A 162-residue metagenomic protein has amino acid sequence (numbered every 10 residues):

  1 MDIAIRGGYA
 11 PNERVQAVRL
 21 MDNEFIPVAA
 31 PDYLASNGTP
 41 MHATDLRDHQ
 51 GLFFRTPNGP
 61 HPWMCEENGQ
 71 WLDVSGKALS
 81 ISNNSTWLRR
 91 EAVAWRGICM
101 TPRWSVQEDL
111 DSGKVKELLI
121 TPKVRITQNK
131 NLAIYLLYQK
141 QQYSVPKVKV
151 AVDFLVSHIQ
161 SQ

Functional and structural regions predicted by a protein language model:
M1, D111-K114, K130-N131: Short secondary-structure transition/capping segments
M1-S82: Acidic, Gly/Pro-rich loop/turn segments at junctions of secondary structure
A17, A43, V106-Q107, V152: Short amphipathic alpha-helical segments and helix-helix/interface helices
A29-A30, P102, Q139: A secondary-structure boundary/capping signal
T44, S85-T86, K149: Residues in well-ordered alpha-helical elements
H61, E108, R125-T127: Generic structural signal for helix capping and beta-alpha/helix-loop junctions
D73-L119, K123, L136: Hydrophobic hinge/microswitch elements
T121-Q162: A late-sequence structural motif
